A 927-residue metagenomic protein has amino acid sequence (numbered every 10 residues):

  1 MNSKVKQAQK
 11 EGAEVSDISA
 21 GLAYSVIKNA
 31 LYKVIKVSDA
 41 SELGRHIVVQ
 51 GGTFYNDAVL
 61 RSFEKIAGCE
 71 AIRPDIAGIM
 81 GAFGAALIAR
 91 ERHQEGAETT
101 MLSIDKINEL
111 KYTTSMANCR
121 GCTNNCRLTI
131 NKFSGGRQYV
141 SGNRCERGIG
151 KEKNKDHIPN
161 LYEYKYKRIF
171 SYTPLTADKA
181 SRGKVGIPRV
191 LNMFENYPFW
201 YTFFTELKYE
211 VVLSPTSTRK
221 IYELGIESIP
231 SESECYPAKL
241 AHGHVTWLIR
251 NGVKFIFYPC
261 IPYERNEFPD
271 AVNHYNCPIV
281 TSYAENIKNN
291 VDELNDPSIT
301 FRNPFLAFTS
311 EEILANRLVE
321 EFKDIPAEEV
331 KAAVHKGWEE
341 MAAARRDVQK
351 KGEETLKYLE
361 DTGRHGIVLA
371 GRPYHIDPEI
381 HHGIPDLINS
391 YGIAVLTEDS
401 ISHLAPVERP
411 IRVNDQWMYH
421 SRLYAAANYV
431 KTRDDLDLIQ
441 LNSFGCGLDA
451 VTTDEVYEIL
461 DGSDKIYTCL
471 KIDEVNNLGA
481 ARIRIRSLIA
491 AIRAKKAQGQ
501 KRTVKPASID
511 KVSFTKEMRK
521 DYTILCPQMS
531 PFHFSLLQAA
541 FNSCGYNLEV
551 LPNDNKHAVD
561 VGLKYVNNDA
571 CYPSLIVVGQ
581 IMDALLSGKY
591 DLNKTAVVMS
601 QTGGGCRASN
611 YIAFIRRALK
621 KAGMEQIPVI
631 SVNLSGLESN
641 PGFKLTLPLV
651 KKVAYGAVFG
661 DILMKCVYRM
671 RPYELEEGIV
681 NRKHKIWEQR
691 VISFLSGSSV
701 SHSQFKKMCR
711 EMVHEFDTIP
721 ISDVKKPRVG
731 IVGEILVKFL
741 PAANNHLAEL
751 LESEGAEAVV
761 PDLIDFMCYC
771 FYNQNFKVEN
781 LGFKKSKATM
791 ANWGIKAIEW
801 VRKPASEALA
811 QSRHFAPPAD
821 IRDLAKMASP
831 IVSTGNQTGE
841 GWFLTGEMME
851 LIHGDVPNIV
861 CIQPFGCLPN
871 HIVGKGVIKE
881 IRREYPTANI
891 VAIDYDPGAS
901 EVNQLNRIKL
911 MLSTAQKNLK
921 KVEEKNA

Functional and structural regions predicted by a protein language model:
M1-A23, I27, V34: A contiguous, well-structured pocket-lining segment that forms one wall/lid of small-molecule binding clefts in soluble
G21-E42, D347, L844: Phosphate/ATP-binding catalytic cores across multiple sugar-kinase/actin-like superfamilies, primarily ASKHA
S25, A40-I66, A77-G78, N192-F194 (+2 more regions): Glycine-rich phosphate-binding loops at beta-strand->alpha-helix junctions
V26, D75-I76, R90-A927: An N-terminal assembly and electron-transfer interface module characteristic of large anaerobic redox and radical
A30, V49, V59, F63 (+6 more regions): Extended, hydrophobic alpha-helical segments in both membrane/secreted and soluble proteins
Y32-A40, K65, C69, S587 (+2 more regions): Conserved helix-loop functional segments at active or binding sites
I72: PAZ/PAZ-like end-binding module
